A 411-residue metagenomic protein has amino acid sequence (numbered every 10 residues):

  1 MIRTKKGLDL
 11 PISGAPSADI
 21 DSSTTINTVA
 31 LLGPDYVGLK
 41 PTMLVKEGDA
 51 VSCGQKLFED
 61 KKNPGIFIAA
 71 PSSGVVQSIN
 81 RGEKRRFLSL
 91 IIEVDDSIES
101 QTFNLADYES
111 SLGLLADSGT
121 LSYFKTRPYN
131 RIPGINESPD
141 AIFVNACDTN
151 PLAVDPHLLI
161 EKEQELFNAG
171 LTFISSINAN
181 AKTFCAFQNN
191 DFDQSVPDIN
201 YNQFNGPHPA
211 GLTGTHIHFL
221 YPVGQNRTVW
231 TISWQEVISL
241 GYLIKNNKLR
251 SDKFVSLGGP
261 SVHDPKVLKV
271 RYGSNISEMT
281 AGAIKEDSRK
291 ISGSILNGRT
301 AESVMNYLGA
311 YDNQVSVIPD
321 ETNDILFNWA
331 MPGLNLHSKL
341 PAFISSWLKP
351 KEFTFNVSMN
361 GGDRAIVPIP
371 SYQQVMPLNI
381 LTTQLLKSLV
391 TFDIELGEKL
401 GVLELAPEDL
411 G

Functional and structural regions predicted by a protein language model:
M1-L44, E59, Y201: N-terminal, Lys/Arg-enriched amphipathic/low-complexity engagement segments that precede the first folded domain
L39, A70, R86: Exposed loop/turn and edge beta-strand positions of beta-sandwich/beta-sheet ligand-binding modules
L39, V45, K62-G65, D264: Short, solvent-exposed loop/turn positions at domain surfaces that link secondary-structure elements or cap domain
K40-A50, G54: Short histidine-centered loop motifs in beta-beta connectors
C53-K61, L385: Iron-sulfur cluster-binding cysteine motifs and their immediate structural context in ferredoxin-like electron-transfer
G65-S73: Short coil-to-beta-strand transition motifs
I66, N80-G411: Buried, small/hydrophobic-residue-enriched core segments of structured protein domains
